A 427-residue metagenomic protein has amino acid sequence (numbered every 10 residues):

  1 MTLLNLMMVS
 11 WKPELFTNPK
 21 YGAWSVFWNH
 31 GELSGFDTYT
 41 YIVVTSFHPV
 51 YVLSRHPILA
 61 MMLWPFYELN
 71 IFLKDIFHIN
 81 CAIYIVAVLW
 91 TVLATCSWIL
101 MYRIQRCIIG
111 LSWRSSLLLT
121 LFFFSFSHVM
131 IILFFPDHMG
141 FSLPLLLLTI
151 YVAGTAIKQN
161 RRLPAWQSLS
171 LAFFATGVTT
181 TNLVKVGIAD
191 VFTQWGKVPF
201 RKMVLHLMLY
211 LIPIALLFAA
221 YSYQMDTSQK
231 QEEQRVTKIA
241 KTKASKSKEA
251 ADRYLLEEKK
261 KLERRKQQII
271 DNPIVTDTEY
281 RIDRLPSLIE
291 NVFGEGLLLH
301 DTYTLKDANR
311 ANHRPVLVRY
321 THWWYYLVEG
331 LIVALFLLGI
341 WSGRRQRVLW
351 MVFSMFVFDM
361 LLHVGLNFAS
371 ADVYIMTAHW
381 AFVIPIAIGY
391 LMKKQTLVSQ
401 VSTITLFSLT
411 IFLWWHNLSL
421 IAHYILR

Functional and structural regions predicted by a protein language model:
M1-S34, V43-F47, L211-D226, L409-H416: Transmembrane signal-anchor helices characteristic of membrane glycosylation enzymes that use polyprenol
G35-Y84, L256-F336, I340, L349-V352: Lumenal/periplasmic acceptor-binding loop at the mouth of the active site in multi-pass, GT-C-fold membrane enzymes
V88-I109, L335-L338: Transmembrane-helix motifs of polytopic, lipid-linked glycan transferases
M101-S125, W350, S354: Transmembrane-helix signature of polytopic, membrane-embedded enzymes that assemble or transfer cell-envelope glycans
F134-M139: Short acidic/glycine- and proline-prone juxtamembrane loop motifs at membrane-interface regions of multi-pass membrane
F141-K158, V383, A387: Specific aromatic-rich, kink-prone transmembrane helix
L163-N182, V186-Q194, Y210-P213, S408: Membrane-interface alpha helices of multi-pass inner-membrane proteins
L183-P213, K230-T242: Perimembrane helix-loop-helix junctions
